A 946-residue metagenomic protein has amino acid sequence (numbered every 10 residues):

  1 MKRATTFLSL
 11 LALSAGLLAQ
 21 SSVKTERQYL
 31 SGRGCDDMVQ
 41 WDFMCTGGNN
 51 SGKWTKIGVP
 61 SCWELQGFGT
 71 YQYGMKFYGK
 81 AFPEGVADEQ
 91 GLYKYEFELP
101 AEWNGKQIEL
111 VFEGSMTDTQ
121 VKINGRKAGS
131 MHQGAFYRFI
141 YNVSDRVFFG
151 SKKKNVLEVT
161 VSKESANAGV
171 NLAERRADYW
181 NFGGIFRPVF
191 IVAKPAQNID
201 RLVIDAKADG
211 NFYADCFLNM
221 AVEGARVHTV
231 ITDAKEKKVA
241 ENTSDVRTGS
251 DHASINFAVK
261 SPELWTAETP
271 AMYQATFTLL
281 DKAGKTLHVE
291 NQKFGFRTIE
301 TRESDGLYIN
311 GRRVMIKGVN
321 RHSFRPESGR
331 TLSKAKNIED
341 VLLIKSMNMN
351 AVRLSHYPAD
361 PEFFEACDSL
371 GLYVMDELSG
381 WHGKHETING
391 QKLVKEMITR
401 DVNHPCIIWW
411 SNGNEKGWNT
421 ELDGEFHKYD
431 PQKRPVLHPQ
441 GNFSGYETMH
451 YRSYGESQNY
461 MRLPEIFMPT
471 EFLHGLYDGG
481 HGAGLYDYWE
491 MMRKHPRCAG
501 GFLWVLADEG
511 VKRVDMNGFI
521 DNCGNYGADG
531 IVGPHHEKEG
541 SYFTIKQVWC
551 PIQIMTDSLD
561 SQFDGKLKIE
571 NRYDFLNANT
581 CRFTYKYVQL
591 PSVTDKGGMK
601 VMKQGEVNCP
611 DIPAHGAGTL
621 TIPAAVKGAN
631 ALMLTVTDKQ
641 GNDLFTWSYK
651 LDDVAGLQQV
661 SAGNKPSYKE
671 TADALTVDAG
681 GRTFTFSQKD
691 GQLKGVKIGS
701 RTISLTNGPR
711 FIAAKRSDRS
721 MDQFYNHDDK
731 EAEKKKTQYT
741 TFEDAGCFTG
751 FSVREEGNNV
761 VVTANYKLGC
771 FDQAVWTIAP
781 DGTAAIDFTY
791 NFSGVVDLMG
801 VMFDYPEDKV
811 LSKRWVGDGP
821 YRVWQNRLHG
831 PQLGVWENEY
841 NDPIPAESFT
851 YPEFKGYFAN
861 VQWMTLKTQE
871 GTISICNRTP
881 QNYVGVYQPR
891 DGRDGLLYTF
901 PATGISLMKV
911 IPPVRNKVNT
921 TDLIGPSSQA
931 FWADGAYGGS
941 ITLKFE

Functional and structural regions predicted by a protein language model:
Q20-V111, S165-D178, F182-I185, H536-E537 (+4 more regions): Extended carbohydrate-recognition surfaces in non-catalytic/accessory domains of CAZymes and lectin-like proteins
T25, C62-L65, T70, M75-A81 (+11 more regions): An acidic-aromatic loop/edge-strand motif
T25-G32, L202-V203, T276-K345: N-terminal carbohydrate-binding accessory modules
Y29, R33-K53, I57-V59, W63-G69 (+8 more regions): Substrate-binding clefts and catalytic carboxylate motifs of secreted carbohydrate-active enzymes
M44-G48, D88-I199, A221-E223, P361 (+2 more regions): Accessory beta-strand-rich segments of carbohydrate-active enzymes
L65, G114, V161-K163, T266 (+2 more regions): Beta-strand/loop-rich accessory regions of lumenal/periplasmic or secreted enzymes, predominantly carbohydrate-active
V121-I123, N211-V246, A253-I255, A275 (+3 more regions): Beta-strand-rich binding/interaction modules
V341-I344, A351-G540, T544, D557: Substrate-binding/catalytic cleft of secreted carbohydrate-active enzymes, primarily glycoside hydrolases
